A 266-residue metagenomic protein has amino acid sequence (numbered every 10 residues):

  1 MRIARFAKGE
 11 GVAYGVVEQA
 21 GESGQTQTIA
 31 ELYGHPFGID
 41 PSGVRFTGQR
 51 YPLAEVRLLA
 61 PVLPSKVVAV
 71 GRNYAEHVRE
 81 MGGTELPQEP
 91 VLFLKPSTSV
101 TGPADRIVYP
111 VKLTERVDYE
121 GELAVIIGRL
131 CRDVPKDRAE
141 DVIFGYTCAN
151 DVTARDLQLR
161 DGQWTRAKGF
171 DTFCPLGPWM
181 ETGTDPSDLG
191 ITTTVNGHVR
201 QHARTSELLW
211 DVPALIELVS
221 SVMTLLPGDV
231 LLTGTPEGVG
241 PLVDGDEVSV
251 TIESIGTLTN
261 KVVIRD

Functional and structural regions predicted by a protein language model:
M1-P90, T184-P186, T251: N-terminal non-catalytic cap/leader segment that marks the start of a structured domain
A4, R57-L59, E80-G82, V108-V117 (+4 more regions): A generic local secondary-structure boundary/capping motif
T47-R50, H77, V108-V111, R155-D266: Catalytic-pocket segment enriched in acidic/His residues
L63, D118-E120, L226, V243-D244: Residue-level recognition of short, solvent-exposed, well-ordered loop/turn junctions that link secondary-structure
E85-P103, Y119, S249-S254: Structural signature of FAD isoalloxazine-binding scaffolds in flavoprotein oxidoreductases
K95-S97, A104, V111, G121-L123 (+4 more regions): Short, structured patches in soluble enzyme cores that scaffold and shape functional sites
D118-E122, I126, D133-N150, D188-G190: Short, acidic (Asp/Glu-rich) active-site segment that either coordinates a divalent metal cofactor
